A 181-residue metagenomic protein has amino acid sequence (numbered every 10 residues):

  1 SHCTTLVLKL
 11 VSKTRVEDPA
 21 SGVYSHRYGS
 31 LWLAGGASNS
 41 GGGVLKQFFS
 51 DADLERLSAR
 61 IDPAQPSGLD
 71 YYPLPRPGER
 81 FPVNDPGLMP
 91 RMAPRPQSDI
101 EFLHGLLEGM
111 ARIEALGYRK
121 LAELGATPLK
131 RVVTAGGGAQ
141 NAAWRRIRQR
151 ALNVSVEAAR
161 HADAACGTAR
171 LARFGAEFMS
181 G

Functional and structural regions predicted by a protein language model:
S1-V132, Q140-G181: Active-site core segments that coordinate phosphate-bearing ligands/cofactors across diverse enzyme families
